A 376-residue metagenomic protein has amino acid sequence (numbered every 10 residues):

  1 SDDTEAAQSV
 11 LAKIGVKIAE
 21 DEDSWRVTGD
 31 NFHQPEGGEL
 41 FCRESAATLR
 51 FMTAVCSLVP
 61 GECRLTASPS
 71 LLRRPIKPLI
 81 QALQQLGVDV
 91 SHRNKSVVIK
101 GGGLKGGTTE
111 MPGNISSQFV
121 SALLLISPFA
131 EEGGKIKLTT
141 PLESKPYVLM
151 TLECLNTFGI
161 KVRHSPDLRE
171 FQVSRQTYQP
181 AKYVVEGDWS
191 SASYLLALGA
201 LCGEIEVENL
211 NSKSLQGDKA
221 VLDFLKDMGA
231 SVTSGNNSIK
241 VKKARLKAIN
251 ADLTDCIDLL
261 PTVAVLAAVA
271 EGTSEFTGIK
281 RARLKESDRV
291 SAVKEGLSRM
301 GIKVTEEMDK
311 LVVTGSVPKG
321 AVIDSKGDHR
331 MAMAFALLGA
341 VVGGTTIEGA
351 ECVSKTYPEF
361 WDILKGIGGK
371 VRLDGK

Functional and structural regions predicted by a protein language model:
S1-K376: Short, structured segments at the rim of ligand-binding sites
